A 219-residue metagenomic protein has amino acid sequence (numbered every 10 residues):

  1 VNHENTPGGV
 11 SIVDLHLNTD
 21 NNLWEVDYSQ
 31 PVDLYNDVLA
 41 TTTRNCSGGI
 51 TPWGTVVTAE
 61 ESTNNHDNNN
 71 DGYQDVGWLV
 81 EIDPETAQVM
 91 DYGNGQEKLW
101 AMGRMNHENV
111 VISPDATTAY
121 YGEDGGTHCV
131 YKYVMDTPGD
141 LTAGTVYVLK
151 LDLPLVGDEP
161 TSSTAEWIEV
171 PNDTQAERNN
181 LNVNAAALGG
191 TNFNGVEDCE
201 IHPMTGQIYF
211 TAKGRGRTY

Functional and structural regions predicted by a protein language model:
V1-Y219: Conserved small-residue
